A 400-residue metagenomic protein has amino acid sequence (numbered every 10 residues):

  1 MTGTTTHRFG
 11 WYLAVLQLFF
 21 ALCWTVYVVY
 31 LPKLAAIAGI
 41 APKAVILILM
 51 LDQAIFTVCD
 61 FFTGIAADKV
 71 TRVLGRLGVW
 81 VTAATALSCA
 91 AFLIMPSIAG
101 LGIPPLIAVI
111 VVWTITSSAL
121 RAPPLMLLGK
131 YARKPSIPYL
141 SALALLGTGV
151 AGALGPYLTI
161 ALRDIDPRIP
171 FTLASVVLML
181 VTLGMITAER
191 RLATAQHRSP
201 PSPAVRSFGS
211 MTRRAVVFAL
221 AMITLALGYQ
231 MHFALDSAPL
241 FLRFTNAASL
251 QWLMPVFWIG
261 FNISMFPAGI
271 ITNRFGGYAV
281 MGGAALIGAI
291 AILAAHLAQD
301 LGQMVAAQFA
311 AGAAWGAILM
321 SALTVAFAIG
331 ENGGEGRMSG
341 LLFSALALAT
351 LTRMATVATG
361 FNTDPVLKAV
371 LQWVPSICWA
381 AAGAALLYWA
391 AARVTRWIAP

Functional and structural regions predicted by a protein language model:
M1-T6, L192-L220: Juxtamembrane intracellular "pre-TM" segments in multi-pass secondary transporters
T2-F56, V217-A221, A226-R243: Helix-loop boundary and gating motifs at the non-cytosolic
C59-G75, S264-G277: Helix-to-loop junctions at the C-terminal end of transmembrane segments in multipass secondary transporters
L77-I94, A279-A294: Structural signature of the two symmetry-related core transmembrane helices
A119-A132, A317-E331: Intracellular juxtamembrane helix-capping segments at the cytosolic ends of symmetry-related transmembrane helices
P138-I160, F343-M354: Glycine-rich segments within core transmembrane alpha-helices of 12-TM secondary carriers
I160-V177, A358-A380: A membrane-interface helix-boundary motif in multi-pass transporters
G333-T363: A late C-terminal transmembrane helix in Major Facilitator Superfamily
